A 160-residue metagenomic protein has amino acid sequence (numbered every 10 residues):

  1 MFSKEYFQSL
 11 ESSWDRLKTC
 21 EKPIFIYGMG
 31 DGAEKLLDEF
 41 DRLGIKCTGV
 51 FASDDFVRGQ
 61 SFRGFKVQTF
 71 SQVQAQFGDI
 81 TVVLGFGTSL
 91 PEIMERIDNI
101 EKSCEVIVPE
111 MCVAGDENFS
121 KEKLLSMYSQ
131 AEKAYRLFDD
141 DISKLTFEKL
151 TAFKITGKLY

Functional and structural regions predicted by a protein language model:
M1-Y160: Hydrophobic, well-ordered beta-alpha structural blocks that scaffold small-molecule cofactor pockets
